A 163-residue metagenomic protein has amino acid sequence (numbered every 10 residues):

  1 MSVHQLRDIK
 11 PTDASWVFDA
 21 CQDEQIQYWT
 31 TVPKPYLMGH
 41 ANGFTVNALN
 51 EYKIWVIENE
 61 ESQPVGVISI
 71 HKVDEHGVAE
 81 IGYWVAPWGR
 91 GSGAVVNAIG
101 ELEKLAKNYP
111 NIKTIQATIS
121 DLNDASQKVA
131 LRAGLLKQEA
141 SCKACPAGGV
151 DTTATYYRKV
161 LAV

Functional and structural regions predicted by a protein language model:
M1-W16, A20-D23, E58-V163: Acyl-donor (CoA/ACP) binding surface of acyl/acetyltransferases
C21, T30, A48-L49: Hydrophobic residues in alpha-helical segments
Q25, K34-P35, L49, G134 (+1 more regions): Residue-level detector of secondary-structure transition/capping positions
Q25-F44: Conserved GNAT-fold acetyl-CoA-binding loop/helix
Y28, L37-M38, Y52, A147-G149: A short hydrophobic/aromatic micro-motif that marks alpha-helical segments and, especially, helix-coil
Y36-H40, A48-N50, V85-P87: Juxtamembrane/interface motifs at transmembrane-helix termini
G43-T45, A144-C145: Short, P/G- and charge-enriched loop/turn segments at secondary-structure junctions
T45-V56, G66: A short helix-loop-beta-strand connector motif used in the catalytic cores of GNAT acetyltransferases and, in some
